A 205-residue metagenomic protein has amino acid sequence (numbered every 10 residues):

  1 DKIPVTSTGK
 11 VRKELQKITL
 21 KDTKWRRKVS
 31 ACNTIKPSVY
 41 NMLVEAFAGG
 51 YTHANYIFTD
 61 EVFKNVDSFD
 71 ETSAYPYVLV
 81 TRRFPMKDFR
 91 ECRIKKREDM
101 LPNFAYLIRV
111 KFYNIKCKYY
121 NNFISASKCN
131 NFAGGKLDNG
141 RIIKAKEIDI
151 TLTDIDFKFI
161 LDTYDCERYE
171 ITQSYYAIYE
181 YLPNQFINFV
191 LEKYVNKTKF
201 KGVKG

Functional and structural regions predicted by a protein language model:
D1-G205: Conserved acidic
